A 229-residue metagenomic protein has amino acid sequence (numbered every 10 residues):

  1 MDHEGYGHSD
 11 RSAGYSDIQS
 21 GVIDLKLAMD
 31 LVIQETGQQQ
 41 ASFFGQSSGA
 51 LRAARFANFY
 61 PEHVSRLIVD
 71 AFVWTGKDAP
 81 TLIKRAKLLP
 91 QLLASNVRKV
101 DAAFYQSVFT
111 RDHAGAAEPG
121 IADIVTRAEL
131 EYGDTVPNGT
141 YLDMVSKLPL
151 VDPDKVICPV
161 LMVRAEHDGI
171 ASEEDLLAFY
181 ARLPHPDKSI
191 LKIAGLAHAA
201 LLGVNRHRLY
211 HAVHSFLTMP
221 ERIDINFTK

Functional and structural regions predicted by a protein language model:
M1-H8: Conserved alpha/beta-hydrolase
I23-Q40: Conserved acidic catalytic loop of the alpha/beta-hydrolase fold
Q39-F44, S48-T75: Conserved hydrolase catalytic core segment
N58, I68-S95: Flexible "cap/lid" loop of the alpha/beta hydrolase fold
L82-V163, R182: Alpha/beta-hydrolase
E166-D168, G195-A197: Acidic beta-to-alpha connecting loop that harbors the catalytic carboxylate
G169-D175: Conserved alpha/beta-hydrolase "acid-adjacent" motif
L196-H207: Catalytic histidine-centered segment of alpha/beta-hydrolase-like enzymes
